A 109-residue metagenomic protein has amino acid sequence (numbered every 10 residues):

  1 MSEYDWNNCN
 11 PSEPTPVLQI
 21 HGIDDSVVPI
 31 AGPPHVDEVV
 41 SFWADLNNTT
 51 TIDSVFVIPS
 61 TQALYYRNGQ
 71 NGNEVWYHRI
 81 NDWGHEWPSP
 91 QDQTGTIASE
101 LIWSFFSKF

Functional and structural regions predicted by a protein language model:
M1-F109: Flexible, surface-exposed loop/gating regions in the mature catalytic domains of secreted/periplasmic hydrolases
